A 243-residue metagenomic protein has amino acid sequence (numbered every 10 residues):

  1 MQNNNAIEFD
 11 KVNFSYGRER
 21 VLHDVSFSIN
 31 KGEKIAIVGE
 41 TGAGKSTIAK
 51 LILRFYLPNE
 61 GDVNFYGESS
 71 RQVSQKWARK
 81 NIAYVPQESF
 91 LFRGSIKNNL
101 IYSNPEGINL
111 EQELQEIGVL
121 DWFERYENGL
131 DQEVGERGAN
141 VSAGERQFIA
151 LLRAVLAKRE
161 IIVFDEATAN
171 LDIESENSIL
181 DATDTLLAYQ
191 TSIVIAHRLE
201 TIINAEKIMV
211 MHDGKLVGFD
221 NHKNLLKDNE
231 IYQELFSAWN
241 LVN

Functional and structural regions predicted by a protein language model:
M1-N243: ABC-type nucleotide-binding domain
